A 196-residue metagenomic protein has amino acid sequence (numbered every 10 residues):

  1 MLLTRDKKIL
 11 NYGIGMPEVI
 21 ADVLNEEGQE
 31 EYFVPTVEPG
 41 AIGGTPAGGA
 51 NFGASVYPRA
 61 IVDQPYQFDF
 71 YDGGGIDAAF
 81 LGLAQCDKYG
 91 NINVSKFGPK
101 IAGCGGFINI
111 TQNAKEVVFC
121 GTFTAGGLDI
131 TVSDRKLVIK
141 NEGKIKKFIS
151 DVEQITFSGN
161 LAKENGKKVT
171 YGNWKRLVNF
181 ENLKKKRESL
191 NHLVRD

Functional and structural regions predicted by a protein language model:
M1-R59, D63: N-terminal active-site beta-alpha-beta segment that forms phosphate/nucleotide-binding and substrate-recognition loops
G48-D196: Conserved phosphate- and dinucleotide-binding cores of soluble alpha/beta proteins, encompassing both enzyme active
